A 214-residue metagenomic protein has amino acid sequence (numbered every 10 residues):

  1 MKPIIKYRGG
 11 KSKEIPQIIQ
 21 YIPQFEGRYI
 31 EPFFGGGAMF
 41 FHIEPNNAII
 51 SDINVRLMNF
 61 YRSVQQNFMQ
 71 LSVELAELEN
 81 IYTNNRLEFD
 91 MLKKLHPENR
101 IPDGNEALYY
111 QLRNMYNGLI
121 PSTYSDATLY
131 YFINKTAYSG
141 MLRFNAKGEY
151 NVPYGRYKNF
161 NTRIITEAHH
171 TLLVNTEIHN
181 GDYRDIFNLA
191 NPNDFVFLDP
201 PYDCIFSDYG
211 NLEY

Functional and structural regions predicted by a protein language model:
M1-I30, A38-M39, I43: S-adenosyl-L-methionine
K6-G9, E26-R28, Y154-Y157, L172-E177: Short, flexible loop segments at the rims of nucleotide/cofactor-binding pockets, characterized by
S12-I19, T162-T166, N180, R184: Short, well-ordered alpha-helical scaffold segments within catalytic/effector domains
P16, Q20, V73, T171 (+1 more regions): Replace "anionic and nucleotidyl ligands
I18, Y29-I43, I50-V55, Y131 (+4 more regions): Conserved proline-anchored active-site loop of SAM-dependent methyltransferases that bridges a beta-strand
F25, E44, V174, N191-P192: Residue-level preference for short coil/turn positions at secondary-structure junctions
N46-V174: Class I S-adenosyl-L-methionine-dependent methyltransferase module
R156-K158, H169, T176-I178, D185-P192 (+2 more regions): Residues lining hydrophobic/aromatic ligand-binding pockets adjacent to catalytic sites
